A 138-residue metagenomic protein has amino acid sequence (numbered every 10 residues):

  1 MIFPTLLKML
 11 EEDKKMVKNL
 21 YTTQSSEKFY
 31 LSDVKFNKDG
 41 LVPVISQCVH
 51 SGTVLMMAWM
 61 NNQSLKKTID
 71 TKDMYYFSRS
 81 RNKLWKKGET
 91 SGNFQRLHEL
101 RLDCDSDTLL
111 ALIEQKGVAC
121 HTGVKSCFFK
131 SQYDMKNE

Functional and structural regions predicted by a protein language model:
M1-I2, L41: Selective for proline/serine-rich intrinsically disordered segments in cytosolic/nuclear regulatory regions
I2-S26: Short, compositionally biased leader-like segments
V17-L41, C48-H50, L55, M60-E138: C-terminal binding/interaction regions
